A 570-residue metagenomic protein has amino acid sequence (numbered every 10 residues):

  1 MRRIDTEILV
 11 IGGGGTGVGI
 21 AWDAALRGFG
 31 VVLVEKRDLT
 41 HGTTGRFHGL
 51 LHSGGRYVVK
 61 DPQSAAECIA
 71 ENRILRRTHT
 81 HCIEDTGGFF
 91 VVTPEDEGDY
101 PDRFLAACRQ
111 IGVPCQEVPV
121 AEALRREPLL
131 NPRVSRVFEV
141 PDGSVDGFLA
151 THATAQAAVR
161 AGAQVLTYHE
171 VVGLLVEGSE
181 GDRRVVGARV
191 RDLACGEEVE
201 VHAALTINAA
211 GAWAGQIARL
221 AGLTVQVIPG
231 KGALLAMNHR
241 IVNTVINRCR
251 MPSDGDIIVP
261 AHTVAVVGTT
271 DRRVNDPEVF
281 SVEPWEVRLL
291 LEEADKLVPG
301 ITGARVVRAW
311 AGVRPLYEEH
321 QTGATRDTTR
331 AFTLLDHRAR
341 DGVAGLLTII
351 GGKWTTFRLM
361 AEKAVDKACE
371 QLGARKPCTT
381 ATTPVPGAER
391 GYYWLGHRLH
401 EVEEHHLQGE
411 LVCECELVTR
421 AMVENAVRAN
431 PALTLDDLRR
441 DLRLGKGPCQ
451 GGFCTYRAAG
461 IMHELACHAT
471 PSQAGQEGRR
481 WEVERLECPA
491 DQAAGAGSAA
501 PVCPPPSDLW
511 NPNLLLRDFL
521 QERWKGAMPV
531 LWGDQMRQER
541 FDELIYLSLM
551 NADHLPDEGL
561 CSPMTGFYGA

Functional and structural regions predicted by a protein language model:
R2-T16: Beta1/beta-strand and adjacent pyrophosphate-binding region of the FAD-binding site in flavoprotein oxidoreductases
I4-T6, C195-L205: Core beta-strand elements of the Rossmann-like FAD/NAD(P) dinucleotide-binding domain in flavoenzyme oxidoreductases
I11, V201-G211: Short hydrophobic core segments
A25-G45: Glycine-rich FAD pyrophosphate-binding loop
H48-E122, R126: Dinucleotide-binding Rossmann-like beta1-alpha1 core, especially the glycine-rich loop that anchors the ADP
V92-G162, L166-T167, G173-R184, H262 (+3 more regions): Flavin (FAD/FMN) cofactor-binding and adjacent substrate-gating region of FAD-dependent oxidoreductase domains
G147, Q226-A233, H239-I241, V245 (+4 more regions): C-terminal catalytic lobe of FAD-dependent flavoproteins
N208-G222: Flavin (primarily FAD) binding-site architecture
